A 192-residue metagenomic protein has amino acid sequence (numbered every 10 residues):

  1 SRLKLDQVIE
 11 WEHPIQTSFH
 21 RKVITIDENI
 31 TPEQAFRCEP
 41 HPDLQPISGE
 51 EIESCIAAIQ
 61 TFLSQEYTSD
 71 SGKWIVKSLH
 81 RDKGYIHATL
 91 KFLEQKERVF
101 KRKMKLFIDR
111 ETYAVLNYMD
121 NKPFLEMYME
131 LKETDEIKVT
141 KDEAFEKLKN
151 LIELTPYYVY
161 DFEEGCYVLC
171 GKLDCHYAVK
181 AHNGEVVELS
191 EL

Functional and structural regions predicted by a protein language model:
S1-L192: Long, terminal "pre-/pro-" and other extracytoplasmic accessory regions that lie outside the mature folded/catalytic
